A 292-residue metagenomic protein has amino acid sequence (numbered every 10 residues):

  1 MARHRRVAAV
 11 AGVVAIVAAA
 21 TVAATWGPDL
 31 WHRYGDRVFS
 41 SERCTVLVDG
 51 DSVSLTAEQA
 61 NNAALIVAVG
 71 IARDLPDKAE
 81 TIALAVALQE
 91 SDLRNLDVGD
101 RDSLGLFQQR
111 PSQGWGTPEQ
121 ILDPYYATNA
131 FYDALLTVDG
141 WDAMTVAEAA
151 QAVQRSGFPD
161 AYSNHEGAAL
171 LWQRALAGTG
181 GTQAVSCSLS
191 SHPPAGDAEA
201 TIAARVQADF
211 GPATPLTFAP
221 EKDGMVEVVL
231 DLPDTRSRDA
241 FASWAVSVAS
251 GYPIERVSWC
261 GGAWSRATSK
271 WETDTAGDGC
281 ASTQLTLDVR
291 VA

Functional and structural regions predicted by a protein language model:
M1-A68, T179-T182: N-terminal export signals and maturation junctions of secreted/periplasmic proteins
V38-S54, D92-T145, A152-F158: Peptidoglycan-targeting cell-wall enzymes and recognition modules
L55-Q59, A63, L75-A79, G99 (+5 more regions): Solvent-exposed, acidic/flexible segments
A60-V67, E80-A83, L106, Y125-Y132 (+5 more regions): Extracytoplasmic/secreted envelope proteins and their assembly/folding machinery, especially bacterial periplasmic
V67, D77-D92, V153-Q154: Short, functionally critical alpha-helical segments immediately adjacent to catalytic or ligand/cofactor-binding
I71, L88-D92, P111, Y132-G140 (+4 more regions): Sec-exported extracytoplasmic/periplasmic mature domains
T128-P194, A198, E221-V228, V257-R266 (+1 more regions): Catalytic and binding regions of secreted/periplasmic enzymes and modules that target cell-wall glycans
G196-A292: Non-catalytic terminal regions of proteins
